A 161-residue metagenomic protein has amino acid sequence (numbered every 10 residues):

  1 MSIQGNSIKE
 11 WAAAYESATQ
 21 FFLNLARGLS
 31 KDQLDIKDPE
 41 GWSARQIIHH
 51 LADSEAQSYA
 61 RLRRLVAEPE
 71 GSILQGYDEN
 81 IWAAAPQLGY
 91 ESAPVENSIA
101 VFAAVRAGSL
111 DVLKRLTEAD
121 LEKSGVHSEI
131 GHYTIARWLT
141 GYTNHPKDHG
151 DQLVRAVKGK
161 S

Functional and structural regions predicted by a protein language model:
S2-K31, A56-A60, R64, G141-N144: Alpha-helical bundle segments that constitute or directly flank the non-heme di-iron/ferroxidase center
I3-S7, G41-A44, A83-S98, E129-R137: Acidic/His metal-coordination segments adjacent to aromatic residues that form catalytic metal sites in metalloenzymes
K9-A12, N24-G28, I73-Q75, A85-Y90 (+1 more regions): Short acidic/polar alpha-helix capping motifs at helix-coil junctions
A14, A18, A83-E122, Y142: Acidic/histidine-rich alpha-helical segments that form the ligand environment of transition-metal centers
F21-G28, V105-V112, D148, Q152: Solvent-exposed, charged/polar functional surfaces in cytosolic regulatory/catalytic domains
Q33-I81, L110, E118-S161: Short, contiguous alpha-helical
